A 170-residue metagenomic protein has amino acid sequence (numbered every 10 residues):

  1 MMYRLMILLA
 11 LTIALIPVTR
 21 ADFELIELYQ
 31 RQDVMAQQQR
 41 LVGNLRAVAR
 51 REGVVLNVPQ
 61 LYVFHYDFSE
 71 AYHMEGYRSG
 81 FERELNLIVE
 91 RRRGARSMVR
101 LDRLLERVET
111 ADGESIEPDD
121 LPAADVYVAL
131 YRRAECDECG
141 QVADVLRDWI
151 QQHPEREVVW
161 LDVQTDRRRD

Functional and structural regions predicted by a protein language model:
L5-A14: Sec-dependent N-terminal signal peptides
L25-N57, D166-D170: Thioredoxin-like thiol-disulfide oxidoreductase module
R46-A49, M74, S97-Y127: A short beta-strand-turn-helix
V54-E75: A short, hydrophobic beta-strand/beta-hairpin element that forms part of a small beta-sheet core
F68-A95: Non-catalytic, surface beta->alpha helical segment in thiol-disulfide oxidoreductase systems
E117-E138, A143-L146, W160: Short active-site neighborhood of thiol/selenol oxidoreductases, capturing the structured segment around
R156-D170: Thiol-based oxidoreductase modules, predominantly thioredoxin-like and allied folds used for disulfide exchange
